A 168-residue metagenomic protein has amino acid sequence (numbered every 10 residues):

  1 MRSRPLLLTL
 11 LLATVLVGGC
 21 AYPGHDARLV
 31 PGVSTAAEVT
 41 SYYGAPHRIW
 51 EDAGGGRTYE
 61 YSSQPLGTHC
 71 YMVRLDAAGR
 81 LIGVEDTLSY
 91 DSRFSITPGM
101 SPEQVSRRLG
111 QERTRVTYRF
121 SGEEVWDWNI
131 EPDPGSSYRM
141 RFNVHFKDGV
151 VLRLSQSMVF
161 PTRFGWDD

Functional and structural regions predicted by a protein language model:
M1-L8: Bacterial N-terminal signal peptides that target proteins for export
S3, T35, L88-Y90, S101: General structural signal for secondary-structure boundaries
L16-G19: C-terminal motif of bacterial Sec signal peptides marking the signal peptidase cleavage site
A21-P23, I82-Y90: Acidic/histidine-rich, surface-exposed loop or edge segments in extracytoplasmic proteins
H25-R80, T97-D168: A cross-family detector of function-defining hotspots
L88-D91, V159-P161: A short acidic/small-residue loop/turn micro-motif
S92-I96: Periplasmic/extracytosolic POTRA-like scaffold domains at the N-termini of outer-membrane and outer-envelope
